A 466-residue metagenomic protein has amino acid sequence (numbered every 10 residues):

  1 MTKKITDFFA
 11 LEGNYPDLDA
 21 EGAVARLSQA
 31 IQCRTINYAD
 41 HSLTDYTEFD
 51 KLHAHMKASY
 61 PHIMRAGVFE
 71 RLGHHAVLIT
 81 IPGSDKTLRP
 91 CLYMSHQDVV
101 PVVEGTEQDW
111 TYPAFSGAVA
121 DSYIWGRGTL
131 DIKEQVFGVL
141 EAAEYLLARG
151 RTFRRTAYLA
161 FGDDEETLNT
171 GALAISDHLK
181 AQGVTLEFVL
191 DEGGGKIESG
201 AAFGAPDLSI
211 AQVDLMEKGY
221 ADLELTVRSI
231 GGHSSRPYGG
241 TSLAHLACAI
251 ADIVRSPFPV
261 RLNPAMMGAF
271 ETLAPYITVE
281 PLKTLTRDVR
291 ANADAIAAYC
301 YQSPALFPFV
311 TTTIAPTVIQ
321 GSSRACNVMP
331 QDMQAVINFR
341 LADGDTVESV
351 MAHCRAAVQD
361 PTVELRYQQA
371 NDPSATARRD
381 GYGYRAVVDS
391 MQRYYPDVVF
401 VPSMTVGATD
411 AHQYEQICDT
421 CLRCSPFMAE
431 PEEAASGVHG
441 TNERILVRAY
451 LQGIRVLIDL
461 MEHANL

Functional and structural regions predicted by a protein language model:
M1-T129, V136, L146-R155, I337: Acidic/His- and Gly-rich active-site-bordering loop/insert found across diverse amide/peptide-bond hydrolases
F69-E70, L78, K86-L88, I197-S199 (+5 more regions): An extended, acidic, His-containing surface patch that forms the Zn2+-binding/catalytic region of metallohydrolases
H74, Y112, R154, T170 (+5 more regions): Short, solvent-exposed loop/turn segments at the edges of secondary structure
Q97-D98, I253-F258, R355-V363: A common structural junction motif
Y123-I124, L130-Q212: Acidic/histidine-rich catalytic neighborhood of metal-dependent amide-processing enzymes
A172-H178, I230, S235-P259: A short core secondary-structure module
P206-S209, T226-H233: Flexible glycine/proline-enriched surface loops and loop-helix/loop-strand junctions
G240, V350-V358: Short amphipathic alpha-helices in soluble, non-transmembrane regions that often serve as interface/regulatory elements
